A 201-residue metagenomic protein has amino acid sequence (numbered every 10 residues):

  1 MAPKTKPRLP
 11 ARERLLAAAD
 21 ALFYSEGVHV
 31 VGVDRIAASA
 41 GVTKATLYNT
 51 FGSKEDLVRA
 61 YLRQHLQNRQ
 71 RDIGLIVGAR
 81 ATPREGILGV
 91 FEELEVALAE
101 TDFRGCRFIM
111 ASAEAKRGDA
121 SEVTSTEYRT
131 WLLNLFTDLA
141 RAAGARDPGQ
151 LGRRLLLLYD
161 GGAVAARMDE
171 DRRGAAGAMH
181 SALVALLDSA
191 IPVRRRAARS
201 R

Functional and structural regions predicted by a protein language model:
M1-E26, V30-V42, D56: Basic, helix-initiating cap at the start of DNA-binding domains
M1-P10, I191-R201: N-terminal intrinsically disordered/low-complexity leader segments
F23, G32-V33, K44, K54 (+3 more regions): Amphipathic alpha-helical segments enriched in hydrophobic/aromatic and basic residues that form the DNA-contacting
A40-F51: Short hydrophobic/aromatic patch on the recognition helix
A60, G74-E100, A142, G152-L155: Hydrophobic alpha-helical connector segments
R69-Q70, E85-L88, G118-A143, Q150-R153 (+2 more regions): Amphipathic alpha-helical packing segments from all-alpha helical-bundle domains
L98-A120: Amphipathic alpha-helical segments used for helix-helix packing
D147-R167, A178-L186: Hydrophobic alpha-helical segments that form the core of small-molecule binding pockets and/or dimer interfaces
